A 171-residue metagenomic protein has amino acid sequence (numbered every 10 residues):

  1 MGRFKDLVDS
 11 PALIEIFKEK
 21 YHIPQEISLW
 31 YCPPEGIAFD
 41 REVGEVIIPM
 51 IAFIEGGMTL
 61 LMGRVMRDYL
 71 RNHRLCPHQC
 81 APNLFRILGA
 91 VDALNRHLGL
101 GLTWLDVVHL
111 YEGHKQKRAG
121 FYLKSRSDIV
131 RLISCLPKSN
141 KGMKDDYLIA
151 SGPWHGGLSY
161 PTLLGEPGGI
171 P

Functional and structural regions predicted by a protein language model:
M1-P171: Residue-register detector that marks a fixed positional context within folded domains
